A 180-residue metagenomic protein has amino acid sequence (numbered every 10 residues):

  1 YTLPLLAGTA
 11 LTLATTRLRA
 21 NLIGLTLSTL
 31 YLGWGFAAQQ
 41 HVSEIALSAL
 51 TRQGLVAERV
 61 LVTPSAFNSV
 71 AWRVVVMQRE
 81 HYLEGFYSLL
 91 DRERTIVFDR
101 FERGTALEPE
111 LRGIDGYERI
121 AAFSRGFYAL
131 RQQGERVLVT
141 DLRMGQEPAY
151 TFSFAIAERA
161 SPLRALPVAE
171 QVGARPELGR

Functional and structural regions predicted by a protein language model:
Y1-L13: Membrane-embedded alpha-helical segments of integral membrane proteins
L11-R19, R52-V56: Secondary-structure boundary elements
A14-V42: Internal/C-terminal transmembrane anchor helices
Q39-E58: Alpha-helical transmembrane signal-anchor/signal-peptide segments
E58-R59, S69-R180: Extracytosolic and intramembrane catalytic regions of membrane-associated proteins in envelope/secretory systems
A66: N-terminal nucleophile
